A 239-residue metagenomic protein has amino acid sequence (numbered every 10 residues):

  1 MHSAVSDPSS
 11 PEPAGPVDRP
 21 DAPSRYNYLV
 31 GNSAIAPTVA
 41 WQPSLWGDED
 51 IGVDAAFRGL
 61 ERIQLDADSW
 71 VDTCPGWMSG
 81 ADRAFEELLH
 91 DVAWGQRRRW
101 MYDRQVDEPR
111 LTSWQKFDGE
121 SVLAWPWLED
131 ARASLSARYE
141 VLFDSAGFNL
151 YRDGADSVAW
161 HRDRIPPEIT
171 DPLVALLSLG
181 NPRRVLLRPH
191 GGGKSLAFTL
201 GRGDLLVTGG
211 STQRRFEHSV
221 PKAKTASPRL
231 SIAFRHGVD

Functional and structural regions predicted by a protein language model:
H2-D7, P16-D239: Non-heme Fe(II) oxygenase metal-center motifs and adjacent flexible, charged/small-residue loops
